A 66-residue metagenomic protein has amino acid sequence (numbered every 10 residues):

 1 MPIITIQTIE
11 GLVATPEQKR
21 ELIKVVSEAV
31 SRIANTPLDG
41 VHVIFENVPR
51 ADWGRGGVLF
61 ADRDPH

Functional and structural regions predicted by a protein language model:
P2-H66: A domain-level signal for the structural core that forms small-molecule/cofactor-binding pockets and catalytic centers
